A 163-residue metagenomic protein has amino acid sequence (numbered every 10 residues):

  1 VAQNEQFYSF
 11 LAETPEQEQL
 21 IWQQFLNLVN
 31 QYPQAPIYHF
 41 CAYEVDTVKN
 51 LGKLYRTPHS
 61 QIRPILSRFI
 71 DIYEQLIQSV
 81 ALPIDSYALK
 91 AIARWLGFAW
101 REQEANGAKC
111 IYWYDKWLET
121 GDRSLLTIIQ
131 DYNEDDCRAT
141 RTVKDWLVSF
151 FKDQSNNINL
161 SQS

Functional and structural regions predicted by a protein language model:
V1-A2: Gly/Thr-rich phosphate-binding beta-strand-loop-beta motif of the actin/hexokinase/Hsp70
F7-K109: Conserved DEDDh/DEDDy metal-dependent 3′-5′ exonuclease domain
I92-Q162: Acidic, Mg2+-coordinating catalytic module of metal-dependent nucleases/exonucleases that use a two-metal-ion mechanism
